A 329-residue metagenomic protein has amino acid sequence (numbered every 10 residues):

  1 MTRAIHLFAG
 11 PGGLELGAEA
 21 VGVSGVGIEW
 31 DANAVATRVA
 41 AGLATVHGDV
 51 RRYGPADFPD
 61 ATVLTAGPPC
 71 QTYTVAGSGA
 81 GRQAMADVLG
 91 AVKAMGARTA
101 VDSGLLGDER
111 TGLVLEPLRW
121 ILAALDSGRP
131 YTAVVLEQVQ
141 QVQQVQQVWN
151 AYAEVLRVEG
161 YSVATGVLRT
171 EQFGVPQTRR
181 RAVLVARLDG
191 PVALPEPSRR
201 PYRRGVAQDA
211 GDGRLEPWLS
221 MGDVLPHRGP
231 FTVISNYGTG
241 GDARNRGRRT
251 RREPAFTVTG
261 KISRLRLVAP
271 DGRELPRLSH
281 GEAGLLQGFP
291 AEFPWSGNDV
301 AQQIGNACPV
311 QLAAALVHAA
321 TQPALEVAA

Functional and structural regions predicted by a protein language model:
A4-G54, T65: SAM cofactor-binding core of SAM-dependent methyltransferases, primarily the Rossmann-like beta-alpha-beta module
P11, T111-L118, W149, A283 (+2 more regions): Short, well-ordered alpha-helical scaffold segments within catalytic/effector domains
G12, N33, P69-Q71, Q140-Q141 (+4 more regions): Short, solvent-exposed loop/turn segments at secondary-structure junctions
E19, V35-V39, N150-R157, T321: Class I S-adenosyl-L-methionine
Y53-A61, Y73-T257: Class I S-adenosyl-L-methionine
A61-G67: Short SAM/SAH-binding signature in class I
L64, L184, G305: Short, conserved catalytic/metal-binding motifs centered on acidic residues
M221-A329: C-terminal target-recognition/interaction regions appended to catalytic cores
